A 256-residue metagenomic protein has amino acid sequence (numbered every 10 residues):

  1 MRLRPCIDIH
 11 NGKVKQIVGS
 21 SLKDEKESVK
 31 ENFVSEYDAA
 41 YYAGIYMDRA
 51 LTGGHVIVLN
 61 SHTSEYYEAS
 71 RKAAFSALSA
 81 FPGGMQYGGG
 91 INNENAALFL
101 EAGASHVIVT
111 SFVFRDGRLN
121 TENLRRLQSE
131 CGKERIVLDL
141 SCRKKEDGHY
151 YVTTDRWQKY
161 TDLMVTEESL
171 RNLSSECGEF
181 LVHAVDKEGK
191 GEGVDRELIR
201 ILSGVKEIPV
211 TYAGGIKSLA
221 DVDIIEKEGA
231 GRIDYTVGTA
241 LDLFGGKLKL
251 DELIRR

Functional and structural regions predicted by a protein language model:
R2-C6, T52-H55, G84-Q86, S105-I108 (+5 more regions): Structural preference for beta-strand elements that scaffold enzyme active sites
D8, Y46, G54, F99 (+5 more regions): Conserved, mostly hydrophobic/aromatic
H10-N11, K15-V29, L100-K187: Conserved anion-binding
G19-Y67: N-terminal beta-alpha supersecondary unit
G53-K72, S111-G117, V182-G191: Glycine-rich, proline-tolerant flexible connector loops at the mouths of alpha/beta enzymes
Y67-A74, N120-R125, D162-E167, E192-I201 (+1 more regions): Charged helix-capping and loop-helix junction motifs
A73-H106, E197-Y235, D251: Catalytic cores of alpha/beta
L119-E130, V222-R256: C-terminal helical cap(s) of enzyme catalytic domains, especially alpha/beta-barrels
